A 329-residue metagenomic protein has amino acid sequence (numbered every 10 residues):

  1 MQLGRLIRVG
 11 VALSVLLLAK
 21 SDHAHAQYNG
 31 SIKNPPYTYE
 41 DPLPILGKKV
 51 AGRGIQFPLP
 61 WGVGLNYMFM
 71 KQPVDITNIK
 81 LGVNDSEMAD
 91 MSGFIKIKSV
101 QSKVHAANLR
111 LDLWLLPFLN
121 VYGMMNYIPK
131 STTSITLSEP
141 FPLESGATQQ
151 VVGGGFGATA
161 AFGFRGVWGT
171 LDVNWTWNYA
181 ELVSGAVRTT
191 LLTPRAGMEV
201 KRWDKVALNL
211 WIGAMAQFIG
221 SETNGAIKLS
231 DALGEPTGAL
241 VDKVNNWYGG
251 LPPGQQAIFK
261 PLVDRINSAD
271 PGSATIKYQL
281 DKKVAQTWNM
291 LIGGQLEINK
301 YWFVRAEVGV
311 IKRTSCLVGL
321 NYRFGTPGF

Functional and structural regions predicted by a protein language model:
A26-K103, D112, G123: Short glycine/proline- and aromatic-enriched beta-strand/turn motifs that initiate or cap beta-hairpins
V50, S92-I97, S138-G146, N178-G185 (+2 more regions): Extracellular loop and loop/strand-boundary signature of outer-membrane beta-barrel proteins
L59, K103-A107, T148-F156, W177 (+3 more regions): Residues that define the transmembrane beta-barrel architecture of outer-membrane proteins
L65, V104, L109-P117, G123 (+5 more regions): Residues on the lipid-exposed face of transmembrane beta-strands in outer-membrane beta-barrel proteins
Y67-P73, M125-S131, F162-G166, V173-E181 (+5 more regions): Transmembrane beta-strands of outer-membrane beta-barrel pores
D75-G82, T132-P140, A180-V187, E222-L229 (+1 more regions): Outer-membrane beta-barrel translocator domains and adjoining extracellular loop/strand segments of Gram-negative
L119-V121, F164-G169, D204-L208, K300-V304 (+1 more regions): Repeated loop/turn-to-beta-strand initiation elements of outer-membrane beta-barrel proteins
T176-N299: Outer-membrane beta-barrel transmembrane domain signature
